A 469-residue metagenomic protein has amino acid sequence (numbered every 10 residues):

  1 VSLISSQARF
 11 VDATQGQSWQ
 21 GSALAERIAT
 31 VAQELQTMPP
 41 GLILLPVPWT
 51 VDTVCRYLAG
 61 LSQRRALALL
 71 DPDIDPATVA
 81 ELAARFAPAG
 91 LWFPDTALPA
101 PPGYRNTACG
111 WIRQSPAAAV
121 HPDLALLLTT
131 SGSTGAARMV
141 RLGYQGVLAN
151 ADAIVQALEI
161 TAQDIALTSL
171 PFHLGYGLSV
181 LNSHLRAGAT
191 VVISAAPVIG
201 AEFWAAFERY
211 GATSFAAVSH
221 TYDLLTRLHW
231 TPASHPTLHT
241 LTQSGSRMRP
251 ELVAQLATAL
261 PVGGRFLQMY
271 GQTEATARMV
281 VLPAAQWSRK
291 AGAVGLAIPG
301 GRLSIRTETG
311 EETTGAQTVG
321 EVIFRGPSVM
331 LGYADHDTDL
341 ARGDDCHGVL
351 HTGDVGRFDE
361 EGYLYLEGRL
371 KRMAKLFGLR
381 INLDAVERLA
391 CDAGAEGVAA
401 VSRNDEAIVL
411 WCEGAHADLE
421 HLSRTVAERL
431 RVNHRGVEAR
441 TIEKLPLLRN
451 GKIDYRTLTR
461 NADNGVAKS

Functional and structural regions predicted by a protein language model:
S2-A8, G110-T129, A136, E159-I165: Conserved pre-ATP/AMP-binding loop-to-beta segment of ANL
S5-T37, T50, V79-A80, L142-Q145: Conserved AMP-binding/adenylate-forming core of the ANL superfamily
Q17-S22, L124-D152: Conserved AMP-binding A3 loop
Q33-I74, S169-P171, R380: Conserved AMP-binding/adenylate-forming
L148-I165, G175-S214, I298: Conserved AMP-binding/adenylation subdomain of ANL enzymes
A212-A217, T226-K290, R302, T309: Gly/Ser/Thr-rich phosphate-binding loop
T314-Q317, E321-D384, D392, S402: Conserved ATP-binding/catalytic segment of the ANL
A374, V409, S423-S469: Conserved C-terminal "lid"/linker of ANL adenylate-forming enzymes
